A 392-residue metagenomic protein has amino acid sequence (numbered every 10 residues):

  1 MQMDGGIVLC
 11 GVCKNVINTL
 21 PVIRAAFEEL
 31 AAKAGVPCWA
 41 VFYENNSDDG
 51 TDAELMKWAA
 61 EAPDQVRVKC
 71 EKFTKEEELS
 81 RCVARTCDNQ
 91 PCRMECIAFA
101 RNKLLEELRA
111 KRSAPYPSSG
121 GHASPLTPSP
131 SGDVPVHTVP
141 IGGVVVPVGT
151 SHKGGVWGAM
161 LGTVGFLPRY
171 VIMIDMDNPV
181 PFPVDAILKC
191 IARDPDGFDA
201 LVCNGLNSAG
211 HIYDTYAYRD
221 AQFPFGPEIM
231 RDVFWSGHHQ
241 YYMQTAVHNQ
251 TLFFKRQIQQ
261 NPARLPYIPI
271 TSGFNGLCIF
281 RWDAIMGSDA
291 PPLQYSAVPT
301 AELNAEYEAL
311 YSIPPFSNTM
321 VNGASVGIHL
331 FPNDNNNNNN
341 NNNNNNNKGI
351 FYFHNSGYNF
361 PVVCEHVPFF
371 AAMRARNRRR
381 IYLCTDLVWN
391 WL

Functional and structural regions predicted by a protein language model:
G5-G11, F27, W39-F42: Hydrophobic targeting segments
V16-A31: Short, well-formed alpha-helical segments that are part of the catalytic scaffolds of diverse glycosyltransferases
V16-I17, Y43-L55, K72-E76: A conserved acidic beta->alpha catalytic loop
G50, A98, G165-Y170, I174-C190: Acidic donor-binding/catalytic loop of UDP-sugar-dependent glycosyltransferases, especially processive GT2
W58-S113, S151-K153, L161-V164: Active-site-proximal specificity loops/subdomain of glycosyltransferases
G120-H122, D334-N347: Intrinsically disordered, low-complexity regions enriched in glycine and serine
N178-A297, Y307, Y311-P314, N347: Conserved catalytic core of nucleotide-sugar-dependent glycosyltransferases
Q259-D334, N346-L392: C-terminal catalytic/acceptor-binding lobe
